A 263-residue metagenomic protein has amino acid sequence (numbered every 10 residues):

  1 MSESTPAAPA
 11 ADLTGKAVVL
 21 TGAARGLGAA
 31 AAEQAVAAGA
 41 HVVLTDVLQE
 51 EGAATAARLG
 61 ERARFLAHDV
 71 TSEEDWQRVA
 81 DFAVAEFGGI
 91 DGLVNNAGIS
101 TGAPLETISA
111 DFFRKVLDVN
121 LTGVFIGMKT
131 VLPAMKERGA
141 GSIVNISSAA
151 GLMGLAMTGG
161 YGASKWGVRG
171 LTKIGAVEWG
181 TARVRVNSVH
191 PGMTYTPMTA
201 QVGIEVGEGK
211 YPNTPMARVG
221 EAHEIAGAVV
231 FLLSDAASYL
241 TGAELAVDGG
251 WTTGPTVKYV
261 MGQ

Functional and structural regions predicted by a protein language model:
S2-P9, M153, T241-Q263: Short C-terminal tail/terminal secondary-structure segment of NAD(P)H-dependent dehydrogenase/reductase domains
A11-V43: Canonical Rossmann dinucleotide-binding motif of NAD(H)/NADP(H)-dependent dehydrogenases/reductases, specifically
P104-L105, F112-L117, K210: Substrate-binding pocket helix/loop in short-chain dehydrogenase/reductase
M128, S164, T172: Active-site helix of classical SDR
P133, V177-E178, S238: Alpha-helical segment proximal to the catalytic Tyr-Lys
S148: Residue(s) in the substrate-gating loop at a strand-loop-helix junction that position the organic substrate next
T181, S188, E208-L240, V247-G249: C-terminal helical subdomain
